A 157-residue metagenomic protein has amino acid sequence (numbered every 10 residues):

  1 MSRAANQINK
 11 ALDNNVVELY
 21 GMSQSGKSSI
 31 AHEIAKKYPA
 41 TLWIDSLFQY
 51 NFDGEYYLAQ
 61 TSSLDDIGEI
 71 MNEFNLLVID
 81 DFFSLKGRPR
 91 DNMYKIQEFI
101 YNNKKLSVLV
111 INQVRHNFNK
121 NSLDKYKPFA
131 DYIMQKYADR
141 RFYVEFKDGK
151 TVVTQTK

Functional and structural regions predicted by a protein language model:
M1-N14: Pre-Walker A adenine-sensing motif
M1-R3, S23-G26, D148-K157: C-terminal regions of RecA-like/P-loop NTPase motor modules
A11-M71: Conserved P-loop
L47-Y50, S62, F82-L85, V114-F118 (+1 more regions): Conserved nucleotide-binding/hydrolysis micro-motifs of P-loop NTPases
E55-I96: Conserved nucleotide-sensing/catalytic segment adjacent to the nucleotide-binding pocket in NTP-handling enzymes
E73-L76, N103-I111: Loop/turn-to-beta-strand initiation segments
R88-I100, S122-I133: Substrate-gripping "pore-loop 1 plus following alpha2 helix"
S107-K157: Phosphate-binding/switch region of NTP-binding enzymes
